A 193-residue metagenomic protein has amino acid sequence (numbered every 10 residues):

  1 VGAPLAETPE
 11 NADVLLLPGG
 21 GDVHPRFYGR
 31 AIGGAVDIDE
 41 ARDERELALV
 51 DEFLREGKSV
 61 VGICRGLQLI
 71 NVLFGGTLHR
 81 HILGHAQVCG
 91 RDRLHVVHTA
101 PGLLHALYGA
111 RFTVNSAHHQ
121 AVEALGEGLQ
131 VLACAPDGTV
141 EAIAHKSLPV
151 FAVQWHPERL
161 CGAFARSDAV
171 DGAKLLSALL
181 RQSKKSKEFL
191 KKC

Functional and structural regions predicted by a protein language model:
V1-I63, V72-L73, H79, L83-Y108 (+6 more regions): N-terminal beta1-alpha1 cap of cysteine-dependent amidohydrolase-like domains
L67-L69: Hydrophobic, aromatic-enriched interface-forming segments
